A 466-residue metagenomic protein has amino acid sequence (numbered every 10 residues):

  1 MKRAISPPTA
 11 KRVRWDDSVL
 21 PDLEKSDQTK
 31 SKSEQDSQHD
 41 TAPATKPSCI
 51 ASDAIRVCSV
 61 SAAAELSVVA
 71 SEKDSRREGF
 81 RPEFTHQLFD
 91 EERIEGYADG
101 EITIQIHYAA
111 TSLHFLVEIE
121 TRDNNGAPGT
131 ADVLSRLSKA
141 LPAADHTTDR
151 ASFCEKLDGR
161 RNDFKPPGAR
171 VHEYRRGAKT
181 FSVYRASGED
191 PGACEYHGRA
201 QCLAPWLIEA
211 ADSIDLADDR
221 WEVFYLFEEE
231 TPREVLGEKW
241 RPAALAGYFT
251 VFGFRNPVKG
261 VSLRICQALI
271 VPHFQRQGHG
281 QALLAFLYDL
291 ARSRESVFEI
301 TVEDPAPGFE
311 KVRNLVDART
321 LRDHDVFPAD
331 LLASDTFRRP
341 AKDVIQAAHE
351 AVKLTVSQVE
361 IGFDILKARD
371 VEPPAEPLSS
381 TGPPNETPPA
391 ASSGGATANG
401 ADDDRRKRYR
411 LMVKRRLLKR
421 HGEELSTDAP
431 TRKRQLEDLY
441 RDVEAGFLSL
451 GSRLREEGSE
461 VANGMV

Functional and structural regions predicted by a protein language model:
M1-L263, D289, E295-E303, P307-V466: Non-catalytic substrate-recognition and accessory regions of acyl/acetyltransferase enzymes
V261-P272: Conserved acetyl-CoA binding element of GNAT-fold acetyltransferases
I270, R276-D289: Conserved acetyl-CoA-binding loop-helix of GNAT-fold acetyltransferases
